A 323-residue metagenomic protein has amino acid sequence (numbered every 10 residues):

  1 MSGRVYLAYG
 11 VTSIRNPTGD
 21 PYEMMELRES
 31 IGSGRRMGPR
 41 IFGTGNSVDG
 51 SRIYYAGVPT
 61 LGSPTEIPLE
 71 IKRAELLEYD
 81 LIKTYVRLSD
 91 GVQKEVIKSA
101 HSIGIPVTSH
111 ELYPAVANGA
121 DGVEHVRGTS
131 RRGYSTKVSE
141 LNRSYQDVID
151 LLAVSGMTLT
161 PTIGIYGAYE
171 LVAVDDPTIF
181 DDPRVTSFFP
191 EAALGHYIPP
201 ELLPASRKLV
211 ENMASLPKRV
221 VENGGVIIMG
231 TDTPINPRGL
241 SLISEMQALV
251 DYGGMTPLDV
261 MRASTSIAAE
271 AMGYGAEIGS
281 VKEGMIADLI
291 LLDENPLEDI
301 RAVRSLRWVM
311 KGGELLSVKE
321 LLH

Functional and structural regions predicted by a protein language model:
M1-S109, P114-G122, V126, S144-S187: Divalent-metal coordination cores built from histidine and acidic residues
G10, I41, E78, A100 (+9 more regions): Divalent metal-coordination and catalytic microenvironments
V11, I103-I105, M157, G225 (+3 more regions): Short glycine/serine/threonine/alanine-rich loop segments
V48-P64, T129-E140, Y197-S206: Acidic/histidine-rich helix-loop elements that form or flank divalent-metal/phosphate-binding sites at the catalytic
E70-L88, Y134-G253: Active-site neighborhoods of metal-dependent hydrolases
P237-L240, M255-M261, A271-L306: Acidic, glycine-enriched loop/beta-strand segments at the rims of small-molecule binding/catalytic pockets
V309: Short aromatic-centered micro-motifs
